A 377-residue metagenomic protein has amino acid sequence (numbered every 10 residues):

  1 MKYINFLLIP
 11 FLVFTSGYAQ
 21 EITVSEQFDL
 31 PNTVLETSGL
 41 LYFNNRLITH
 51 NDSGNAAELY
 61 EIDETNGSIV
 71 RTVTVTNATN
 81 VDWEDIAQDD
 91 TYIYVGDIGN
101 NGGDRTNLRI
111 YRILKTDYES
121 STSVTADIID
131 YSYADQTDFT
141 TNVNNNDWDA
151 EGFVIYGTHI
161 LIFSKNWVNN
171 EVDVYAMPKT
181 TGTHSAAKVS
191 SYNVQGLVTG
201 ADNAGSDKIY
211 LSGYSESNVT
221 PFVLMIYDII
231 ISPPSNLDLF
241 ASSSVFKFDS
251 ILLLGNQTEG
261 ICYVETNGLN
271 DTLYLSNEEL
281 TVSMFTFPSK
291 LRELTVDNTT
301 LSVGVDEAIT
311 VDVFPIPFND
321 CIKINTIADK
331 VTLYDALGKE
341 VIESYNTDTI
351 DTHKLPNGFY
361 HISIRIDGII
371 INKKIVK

Functional and structural regions predicted by a protein language model:
M1-I4, L40, K377: Positively charged n-region of N-terminal signal peptides that target proteins for export
M1-V24, S302-V305, T349, G368 (+1 more regions): Bacterial Sec-dependent N-terminal signal peptides
N5, D90, I309-V313: A generic hydrophobic-helix recognition signal that picks specific residues within alpha-helical hydrophobic
S16, D117, T300-L301, L333 (+1 more regions): N-terminal compositionally biased, intrinsically disordered segments and leader/signal-like regions
S16, V34, N80, D147 (+6 more regions): Residues that act as N-cap/strand-start positions at coil-to-secondary-structure junctions
Q20-T300: Sequence/structural signature of beta-propeller domains
D306-K377: C-terminal outer-membrane/trafficking sorting elements
